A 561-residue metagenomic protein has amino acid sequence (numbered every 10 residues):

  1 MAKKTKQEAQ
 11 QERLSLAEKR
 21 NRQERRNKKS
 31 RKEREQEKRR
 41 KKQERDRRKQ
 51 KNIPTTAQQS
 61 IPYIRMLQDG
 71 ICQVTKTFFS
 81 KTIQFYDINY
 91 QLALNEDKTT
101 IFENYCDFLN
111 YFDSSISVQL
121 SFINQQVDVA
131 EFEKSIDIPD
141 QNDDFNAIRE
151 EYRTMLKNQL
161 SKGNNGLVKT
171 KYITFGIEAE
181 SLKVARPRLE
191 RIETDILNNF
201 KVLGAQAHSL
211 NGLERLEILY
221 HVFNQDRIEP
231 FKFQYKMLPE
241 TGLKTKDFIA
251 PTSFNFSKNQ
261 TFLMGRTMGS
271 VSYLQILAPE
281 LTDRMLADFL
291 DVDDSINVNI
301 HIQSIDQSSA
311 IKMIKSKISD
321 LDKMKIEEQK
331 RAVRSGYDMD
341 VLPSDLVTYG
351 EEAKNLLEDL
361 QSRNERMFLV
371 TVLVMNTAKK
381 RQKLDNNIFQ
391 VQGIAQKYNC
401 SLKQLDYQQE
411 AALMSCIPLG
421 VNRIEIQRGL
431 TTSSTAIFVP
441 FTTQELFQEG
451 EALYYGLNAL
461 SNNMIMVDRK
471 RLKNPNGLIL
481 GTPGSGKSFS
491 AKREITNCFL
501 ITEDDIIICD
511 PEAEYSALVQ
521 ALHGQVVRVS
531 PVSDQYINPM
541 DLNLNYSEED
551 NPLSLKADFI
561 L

Functional and structural regions predicted by a protein language model:
A2-T443: Extended, folded cores of ATP/NTP-driven motor/assembly subunits in large transport and secretion machines
Q73, I88, N95, E103-L109 (+2 more regions): Glycine-rich phosphate-binding loop of nucleotide-binding enzymes
N89, E96, S121-F132, N146 (+3 more regions): Switch/coupling segment of Walker-type NTPase motor domains
K98, L189, L384, K487-K492 (+1 more regions): Short, charged, low-complexity patches
I177-A179, S304, K470-R471, E512 (+2 more regions): A broadly conserved detector of short glycine/acidic/proline-rich loop/turn motifs that flank catalytic sites and bind
L182, R186, P343-L346, T377 (+4 more regions): Hydrophobic alpha-helical scaffolding
P251, S257, P440-Y454, N458 (+1 more regions): Flexible, glycine/threonine-enriched loop-and-boundary segments that flank and lead into catalytic domains of large
Q427-T431, L446, R469-K470, L478: Conserved, charge-rich beta-strand/loop surface module that forms ligand/interface-binding patches within domains
